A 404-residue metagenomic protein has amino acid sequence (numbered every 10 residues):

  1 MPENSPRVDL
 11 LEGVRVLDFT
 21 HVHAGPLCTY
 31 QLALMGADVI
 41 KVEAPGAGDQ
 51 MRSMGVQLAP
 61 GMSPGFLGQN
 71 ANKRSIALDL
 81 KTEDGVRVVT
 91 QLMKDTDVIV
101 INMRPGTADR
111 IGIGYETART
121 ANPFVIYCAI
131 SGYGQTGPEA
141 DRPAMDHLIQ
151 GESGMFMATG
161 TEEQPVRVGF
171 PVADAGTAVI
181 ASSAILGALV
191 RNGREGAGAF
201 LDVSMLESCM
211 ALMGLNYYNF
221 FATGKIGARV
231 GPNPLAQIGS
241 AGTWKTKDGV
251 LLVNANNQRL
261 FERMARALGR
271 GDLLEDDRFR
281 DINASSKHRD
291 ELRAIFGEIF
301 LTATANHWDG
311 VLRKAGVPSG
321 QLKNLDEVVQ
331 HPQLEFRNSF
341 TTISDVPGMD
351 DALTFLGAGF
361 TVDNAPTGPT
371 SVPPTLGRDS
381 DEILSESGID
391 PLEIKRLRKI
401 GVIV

Functional and structural regions predicted by a protein language model:
M1-G196, R229, I295, T375 (+1 more regions): N-terminal helix-loop segment corresponding to the beta1-alpha1 unit of nucleotide/adenylate-binding folds
M1-R15, K245, E327-V404: Terminal low-complexity tails and localization/encapsulation signals of metabolic enzymes
V39, R313-E327, D390-K395: Short, well-structured beta-strand/strand-turn elements
G46, G132-G134, M205-M210, D248-V250 (+3 more regions): Glycine-rich beta-alpha junction loops
V166-G176, G198-F200, V230-L235, G239-A241 (+3 more regions): A short glycine-threonine-serine/GTX helix/turn-capping micro-motif
P171-L186, M205-M213, N256, L260: Mid-domain beta-loop-alpha active-site segment that forms a flexible, acidic cofactor/metal-binding surface
A178-A199, A211-T223, A265-G271: Oxidoreductase and adenylate-handling cofactor-binding alpha/beta cores
P234, G239-A315, S319: Aromatic-enriched alpha-helical interface/lid elements that frame and gate functional surfaces
